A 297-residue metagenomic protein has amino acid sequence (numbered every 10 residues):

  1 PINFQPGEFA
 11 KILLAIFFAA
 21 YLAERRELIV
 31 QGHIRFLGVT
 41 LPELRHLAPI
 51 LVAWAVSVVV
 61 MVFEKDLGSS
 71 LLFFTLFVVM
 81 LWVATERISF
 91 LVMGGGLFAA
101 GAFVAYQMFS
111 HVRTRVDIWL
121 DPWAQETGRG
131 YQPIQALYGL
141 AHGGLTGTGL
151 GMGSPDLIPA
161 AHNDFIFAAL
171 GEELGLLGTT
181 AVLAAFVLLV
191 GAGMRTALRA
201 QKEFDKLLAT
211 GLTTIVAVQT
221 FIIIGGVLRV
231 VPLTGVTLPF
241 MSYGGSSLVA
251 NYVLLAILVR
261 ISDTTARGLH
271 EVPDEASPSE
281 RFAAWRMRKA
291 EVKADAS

Functional and structural regions predicted by a protein language model:
P1-A10, E64-K65, G144, T148 (+2 more regions): Glycine/serine-rich anion-binding loops at beta->alpha junctions that coordinate negatively charged ligand groups
P1-Q132, A168-G226, V253, I257 (+1 more regions): Hydrophobic alpha-helical transmembrane segments of multi-pass inner membrane proteins, especially in bacterial systems
R25, F63, V112-R115, A141-H142 (+3 more regions): Glycine-rich, flexible loop/turn motifs
D66-L71, G147-L150, A161-N163, L176 (+4 more regions): Transmembrane helix boundary and interhelical junction motifs in multipass membrane proteins
G128-G151: Extracytosolic (periplasmic/ER-lumenal) interhelical loops and adjacent juxtamembrane/interface segments of multi-pass
G144-L177, A200, F204: Long extracytoplasmic/lumenal interhelical loops at the membrane interface of multi-pass membrane proteins
V231-E271: Transmembrane alpha-helices of multi-pass inner-membrane enzymes
